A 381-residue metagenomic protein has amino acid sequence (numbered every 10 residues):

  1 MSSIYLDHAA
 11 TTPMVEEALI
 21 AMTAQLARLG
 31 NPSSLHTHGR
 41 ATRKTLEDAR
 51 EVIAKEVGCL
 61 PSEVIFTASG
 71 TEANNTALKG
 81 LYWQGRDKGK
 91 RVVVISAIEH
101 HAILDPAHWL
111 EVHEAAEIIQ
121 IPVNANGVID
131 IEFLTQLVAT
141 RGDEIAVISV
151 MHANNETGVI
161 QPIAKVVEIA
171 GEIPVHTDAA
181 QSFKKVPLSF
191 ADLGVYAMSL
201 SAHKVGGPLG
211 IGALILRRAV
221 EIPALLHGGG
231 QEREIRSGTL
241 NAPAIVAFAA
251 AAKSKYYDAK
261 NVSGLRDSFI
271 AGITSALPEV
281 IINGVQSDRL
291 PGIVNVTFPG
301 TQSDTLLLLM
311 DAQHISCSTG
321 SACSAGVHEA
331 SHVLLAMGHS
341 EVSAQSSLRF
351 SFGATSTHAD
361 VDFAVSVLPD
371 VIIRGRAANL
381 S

Functional and structural regions predicted by a protein language model:
M1-S381: Pyridoxal 5′-phosphate
